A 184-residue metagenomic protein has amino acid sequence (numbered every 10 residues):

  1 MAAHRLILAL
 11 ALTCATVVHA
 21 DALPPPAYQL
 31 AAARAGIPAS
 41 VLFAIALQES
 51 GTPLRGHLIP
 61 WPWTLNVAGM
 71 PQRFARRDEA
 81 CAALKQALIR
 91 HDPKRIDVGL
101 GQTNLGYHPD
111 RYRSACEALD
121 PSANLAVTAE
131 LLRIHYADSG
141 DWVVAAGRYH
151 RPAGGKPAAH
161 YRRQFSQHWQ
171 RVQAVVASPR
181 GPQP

Functional and structural regions predicted by a protein language model:
A2-A9: Sec-dependent signal peptide recognition, specifically the positively charged N-region followed immediately by
L10-L12, P93: Generic marker of residues within folded, mature protein domains
L12-T13, H57: Short, linear, compositionally biased motifs with a strong N-terminal bias
T13-H19: N-terminal signal peptide c-region/cleavage motif recognized by signal peptidases
D21-P184: Catalytic glycan-binding domains that act on GlcNAc-containing polysaccharides
